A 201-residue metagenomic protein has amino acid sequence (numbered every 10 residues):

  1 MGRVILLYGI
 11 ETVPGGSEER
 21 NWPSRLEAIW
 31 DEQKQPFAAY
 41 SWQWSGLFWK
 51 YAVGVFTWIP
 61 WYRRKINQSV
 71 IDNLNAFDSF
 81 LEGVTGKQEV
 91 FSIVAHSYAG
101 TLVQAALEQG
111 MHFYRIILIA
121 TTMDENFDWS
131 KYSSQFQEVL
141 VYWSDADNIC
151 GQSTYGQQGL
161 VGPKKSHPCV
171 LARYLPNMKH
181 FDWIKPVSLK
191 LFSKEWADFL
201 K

Functional and structural regions predicted by a protein language model:
V4-D31, Q35-G162: Serine-dependent carboxylesterase/thioesterase catalytic core of lipase-like alpha/beta-hydrolase/SGNH enzymes
E138, W143-K201: C-terminal catalytic-base region of ester-bond hydrolases, centering on the histidine of the charge-relay
